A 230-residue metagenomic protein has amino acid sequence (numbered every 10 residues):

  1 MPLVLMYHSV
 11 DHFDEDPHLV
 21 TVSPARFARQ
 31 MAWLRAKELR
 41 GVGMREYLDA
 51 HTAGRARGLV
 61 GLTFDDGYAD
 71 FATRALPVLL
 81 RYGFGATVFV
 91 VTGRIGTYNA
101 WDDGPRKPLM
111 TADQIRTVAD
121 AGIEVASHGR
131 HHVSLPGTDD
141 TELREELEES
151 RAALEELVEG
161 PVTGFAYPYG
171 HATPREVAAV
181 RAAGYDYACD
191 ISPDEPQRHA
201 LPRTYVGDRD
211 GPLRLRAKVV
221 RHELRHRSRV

Functional and structural regions predicted by a protein language model:
M1-T63, Y68-T73, G137-V230: C-terminal active-site subregion of NodB/CE4 polysaccharide deacetylases
L5-M6, V125-H132: Histidine-centered catalytic micro-motifs
V10-D14, G93-I95, H131-S134: A short, flexible beta-alpha/helix-coil linker loop
R35, L76-G83, P108-S127, R181: Acidic (Asp/Glu)-rich catalytic clusters
D66-D70, A100-L109: Active-site glycine- and acidic-residue-rich loops that bind and position anionic ligands or nucleotide-like cofactors
G83-P105: A short, conserved beta-to-alpha structural element at the edge of catalytic cores that scaffolds binding
T87-F89, A126, G164: A structural signal for isolated positions on well-ordered beta-strands in alpha/beta enzyme cores
F89-V91, H128, D190-I191: Generic beta-sheet signal
